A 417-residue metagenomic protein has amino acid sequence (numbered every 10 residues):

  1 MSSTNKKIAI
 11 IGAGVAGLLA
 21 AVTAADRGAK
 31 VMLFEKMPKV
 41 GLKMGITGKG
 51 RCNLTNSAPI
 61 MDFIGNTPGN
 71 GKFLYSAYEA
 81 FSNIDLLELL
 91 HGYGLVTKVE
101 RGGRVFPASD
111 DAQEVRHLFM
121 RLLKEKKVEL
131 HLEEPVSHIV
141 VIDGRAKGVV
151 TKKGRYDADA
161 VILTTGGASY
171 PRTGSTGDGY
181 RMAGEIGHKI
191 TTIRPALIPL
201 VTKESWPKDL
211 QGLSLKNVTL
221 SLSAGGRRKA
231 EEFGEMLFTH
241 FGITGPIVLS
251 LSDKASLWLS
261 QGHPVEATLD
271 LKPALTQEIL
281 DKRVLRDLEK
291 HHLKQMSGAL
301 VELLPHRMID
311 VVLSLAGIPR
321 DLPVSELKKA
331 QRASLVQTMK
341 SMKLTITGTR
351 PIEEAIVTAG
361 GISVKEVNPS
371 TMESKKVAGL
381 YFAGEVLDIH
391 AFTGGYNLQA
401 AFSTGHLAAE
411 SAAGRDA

Functional and structural regions predicted by a protein language model:
K6-L33, A408-A413: N-terminal Rossmann-like FAD-binding beta1-loop-alpha1 element of flavoenzymes
A9-I11, F34, V136, V149 (+3 more regions): Short hydrophobic core segments
A25-K49: Glycine-rich FAD pyrophosphate-binding loop
P38-I46, L54, I60-M61, K189-R194 (+1 more regions): An anion/pyrophosphate-binding glycine-rich loop and adjacent beta-alpha core in soluble alpha-beta enzymes
R51-V99: Glycine-rich active-site loop/strand segments that organize a redox cofactor
A80-A160: Feature captures the FAD/FMN-dependent oxidoreductase FAD-binding
H131-L132, H138, D310-H390: A glycine-rich dinucleotide-binding beta-alpha-beta segment and adjacent secondary-structure elements that constitute
A160-W206: Glycine-rich loop(s) and the adjacent beta-strand/alpha-helix scaffold that form part
